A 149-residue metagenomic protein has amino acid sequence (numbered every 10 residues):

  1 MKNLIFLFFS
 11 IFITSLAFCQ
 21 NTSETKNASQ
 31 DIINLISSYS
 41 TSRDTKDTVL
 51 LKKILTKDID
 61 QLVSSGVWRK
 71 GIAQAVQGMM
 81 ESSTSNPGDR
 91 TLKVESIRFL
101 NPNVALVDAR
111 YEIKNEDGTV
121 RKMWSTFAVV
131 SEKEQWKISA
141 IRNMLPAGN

Functional and structural regions predicted by a protein language model:
M1-S23: Bacterial Sec-dependent N-terminal signal peptides
F18-K53, K57: Short, low-complexity N-terminal intrinsically disordered segments enriched in polar/charged residues
Y39, L51-K52, I59, G71 (+3 more regions): Hydrophobic pocket/interface hotspot
L55, S65, S96-R98, N103 (+3 more regions): A mature extracytoplasmic/lumenal domain signature
I59-K70, E81-S85: A short gly/proline-enriched turn/hairpin at secondary-structure junctions
G66-R69, I113-K114, M144-P146: Solvent-exposed loop/turn segments at secondary-structure junctions within structured extracellular/periplasmic domains
V76-D117: Surface-exposed, charged secondary-structure patches
K122-N149: Short beta-strand edge/turn micro-motifs at domain boundaries
